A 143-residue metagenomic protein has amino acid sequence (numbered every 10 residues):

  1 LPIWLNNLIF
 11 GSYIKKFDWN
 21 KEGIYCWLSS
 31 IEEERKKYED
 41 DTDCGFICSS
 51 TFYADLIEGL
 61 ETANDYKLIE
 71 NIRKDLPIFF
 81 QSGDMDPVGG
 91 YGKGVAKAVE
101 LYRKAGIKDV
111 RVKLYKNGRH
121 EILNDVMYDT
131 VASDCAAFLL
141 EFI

Functional and structural regions predicted by a protein language model:
L1-D43: Alpha/beta-hydrolase-fold enzymes
Y38, L76, K108-V110: A structural micro-motif
C44, C48-E70: Active-site nucleophile elbow and catalytic-triad environment of alpha/beta-hydrolase enzymes
C44, M85-P87, R119: Short histidine/acidic/glycine/proline-rich micro-motifs that form metal- and phosphate-coordinating active-site loops
A63, A96, E100-I143: Catalytic active-site module of serine/aspartate enzymes centered on a nucleophile-bearing elbow/loop
I69-K74, A105-I107: Short, conserved loop/helix-junction motifs that constitute active-site signature segments in enzyme catalytic cores
F79-S82: Short beta-strand/loop motif that positions the catalytic acidic residue of the alpha/beta-hydrolase fold
M85-K97: Conserved alpha/beta-hydrolase "acid-adjacent" motif
